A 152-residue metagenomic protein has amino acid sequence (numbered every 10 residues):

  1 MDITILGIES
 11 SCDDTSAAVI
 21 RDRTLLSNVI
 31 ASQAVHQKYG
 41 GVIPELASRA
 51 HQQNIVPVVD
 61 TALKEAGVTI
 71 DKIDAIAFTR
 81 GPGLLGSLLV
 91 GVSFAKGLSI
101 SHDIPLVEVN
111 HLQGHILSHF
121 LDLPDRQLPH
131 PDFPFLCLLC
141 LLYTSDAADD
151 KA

Functional and structural regions predicted by a protein language model:
D2-P82, H111: N-terminal beta-alpha supersecondary unit
T4-L6, P134-L138: Conserved beta-strand elements of the Class I
T15, F133-F135, S145: Change "...and in nucleic-acid phosphodiester-cleaving endonucleases..." to "...and in nucleic-acid processing enzymes
A18-V19, S87-L89, S118-L121, S145: Short acidic, glycine/serine/threonine-rich loops at helix termini
F78-H102, L121: Short Gly/Thr/Asp-enriched flexible loops that form oxyanion-binding sites at enzyme active sites
G97-H115: Short, acidic/small-residue loops that bind anionic groups at enzyme active sites
V109-F135: Conserved phosphate-binding catalytic cores of ATP/NTP-utilizing and phosphoryl-transfer enzymes
Y143-A152: Single conserved hydrophobic/aromatic residue that forms the stacking wall/gate of nucleotide- or nucleobase-binding
